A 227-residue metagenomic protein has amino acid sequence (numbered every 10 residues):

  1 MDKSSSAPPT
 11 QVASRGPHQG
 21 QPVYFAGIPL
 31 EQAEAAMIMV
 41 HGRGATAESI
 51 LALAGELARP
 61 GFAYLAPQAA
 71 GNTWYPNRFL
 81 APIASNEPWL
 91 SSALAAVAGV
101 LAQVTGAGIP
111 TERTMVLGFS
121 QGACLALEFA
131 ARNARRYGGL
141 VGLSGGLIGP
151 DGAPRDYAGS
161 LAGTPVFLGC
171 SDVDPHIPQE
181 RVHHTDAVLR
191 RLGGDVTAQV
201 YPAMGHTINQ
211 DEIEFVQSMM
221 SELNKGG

Functional and structural regions predicted by a protein language model:
D2-T111: Serine-hydrolase catalytic machinery in alpha/beta-hydrolase-like enzymes
I50-L53, A153-P154, P178-V188: Short alpha-helix in the alpha/beta-hydrolase fold that links the catalytic acid
A52, E128-R132: Active-site signature of alpha/beta-hydrolase-fold catalytic machinery across serine- and Asp/Cys-nucleophile hydrolases
L117-G122, A126: Gly/Ala-rich beta-loop-alpha elbow adjacent to hydrolase catalytic centers
L125-F129, D151: Hydrolases whose catalytic domains are alpha/beta-hydrolase-1, hotdog thioesterase, or metallo-beta-lactamase-like
R135-I148: A conserved short beta-strand
F167-C170, D174: Short beta-strand/loop motif that positions the catalytic acidic residue of the alpha/beta-hydrolase fold
E180-G227: C-terminal catalytic histidine-bearing segment of alpha/beta-hydrolase fold enzymes
